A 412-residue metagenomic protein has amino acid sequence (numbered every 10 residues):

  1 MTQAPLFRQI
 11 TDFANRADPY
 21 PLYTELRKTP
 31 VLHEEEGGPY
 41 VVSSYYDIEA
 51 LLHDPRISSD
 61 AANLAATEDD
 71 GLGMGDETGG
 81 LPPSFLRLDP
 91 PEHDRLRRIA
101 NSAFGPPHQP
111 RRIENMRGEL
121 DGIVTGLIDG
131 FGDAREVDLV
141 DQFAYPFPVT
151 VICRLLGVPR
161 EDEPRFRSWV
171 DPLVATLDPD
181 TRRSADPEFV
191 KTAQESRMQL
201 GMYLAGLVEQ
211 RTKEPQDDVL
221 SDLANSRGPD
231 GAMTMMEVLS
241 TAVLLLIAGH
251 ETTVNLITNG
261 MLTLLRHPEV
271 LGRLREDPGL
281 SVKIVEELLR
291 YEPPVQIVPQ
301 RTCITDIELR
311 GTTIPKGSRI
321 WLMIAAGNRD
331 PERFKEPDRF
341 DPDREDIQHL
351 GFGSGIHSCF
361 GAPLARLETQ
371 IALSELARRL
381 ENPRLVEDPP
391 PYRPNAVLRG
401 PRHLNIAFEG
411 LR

Functional and structural regions predicted by a protein language model:
M1-R412: Cytochrome P450
